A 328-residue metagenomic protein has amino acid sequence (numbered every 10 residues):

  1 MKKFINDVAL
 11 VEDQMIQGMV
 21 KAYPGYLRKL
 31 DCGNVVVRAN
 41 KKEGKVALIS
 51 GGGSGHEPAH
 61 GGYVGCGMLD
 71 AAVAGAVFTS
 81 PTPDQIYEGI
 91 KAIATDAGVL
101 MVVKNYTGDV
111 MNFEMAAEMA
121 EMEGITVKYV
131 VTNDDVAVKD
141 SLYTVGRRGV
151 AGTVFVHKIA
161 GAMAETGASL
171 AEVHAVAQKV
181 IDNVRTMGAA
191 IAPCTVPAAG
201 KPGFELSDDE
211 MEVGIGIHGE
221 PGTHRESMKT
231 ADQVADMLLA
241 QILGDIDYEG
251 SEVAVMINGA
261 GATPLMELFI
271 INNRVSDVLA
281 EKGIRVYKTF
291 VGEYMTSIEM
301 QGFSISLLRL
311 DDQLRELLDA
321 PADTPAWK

Functional and structural regions predicted by a protein language model:
M1-L48, D312-K328: N-terminal amphipathic/basic leader segments beginning at the initiator methionine
K2, V46-G53, L69-A72, G98-T107 (+4 more regions): Short glycine-rich or small-residue beta-strand-to-loop segments that form or flank ligand, phosphate, metal/Fe-S
H56, G65-D96, L243: Glycine-rich oxoanion-binding loops at beta->alpha junctions
A72-V77, E121-G146, K282-V286: Short, acidic/small-residue loops that bind anionic groups at enzyme active sites
V110-G124, Y143, E267-N273: Short Gly/Thr/Asp-enriched flexible loops that form oxyanion-binding sites at enzyme active sites
T132-E172, V176-N183: Short alpha-helices
T166-I270: Mixed-charge interfacial surface used for oligomerization/domain docking and macromolecular partner engagement
Q241-K328: C-terminal non-catalytic interaction/assembly regions of soluble proteins
